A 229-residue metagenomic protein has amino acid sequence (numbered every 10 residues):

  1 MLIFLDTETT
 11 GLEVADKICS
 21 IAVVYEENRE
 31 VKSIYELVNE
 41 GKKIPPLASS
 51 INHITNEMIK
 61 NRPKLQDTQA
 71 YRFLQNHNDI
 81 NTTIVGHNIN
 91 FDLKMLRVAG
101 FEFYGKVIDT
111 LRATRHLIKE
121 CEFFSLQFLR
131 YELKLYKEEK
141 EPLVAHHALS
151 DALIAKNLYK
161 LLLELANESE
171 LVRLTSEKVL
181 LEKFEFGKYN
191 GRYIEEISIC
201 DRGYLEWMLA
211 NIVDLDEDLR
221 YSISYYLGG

Functional and structural regions predicted by a protein language model:
M1, E26, V107-I108, T175 (+1 more regions): A generic structural signal for ordered alpha-helices
M1-K106, K119-A145: Conserved non-catalytic scaffold segment of RNase H-like nuclease domains
S20, S33, S49-S50, S125 (+5 more regions): Generic serine detector
T83-N90, K94-A99, Q127-F186, N190: Acidic, Mg2+-coordinating catalytic module of metal-dependent nucleases/exonucleases that use a two-metal-ion mechanism
R115: Short, conserved beta-strand/beta-arch hydrophobic-aromatic motifs that form part of recognition grooves or interface
L158-G229: Acidic two-metal-ion nuclease catalytic site recognized across multiple nuclease folds, prominently DnaQ/RNase D-T
